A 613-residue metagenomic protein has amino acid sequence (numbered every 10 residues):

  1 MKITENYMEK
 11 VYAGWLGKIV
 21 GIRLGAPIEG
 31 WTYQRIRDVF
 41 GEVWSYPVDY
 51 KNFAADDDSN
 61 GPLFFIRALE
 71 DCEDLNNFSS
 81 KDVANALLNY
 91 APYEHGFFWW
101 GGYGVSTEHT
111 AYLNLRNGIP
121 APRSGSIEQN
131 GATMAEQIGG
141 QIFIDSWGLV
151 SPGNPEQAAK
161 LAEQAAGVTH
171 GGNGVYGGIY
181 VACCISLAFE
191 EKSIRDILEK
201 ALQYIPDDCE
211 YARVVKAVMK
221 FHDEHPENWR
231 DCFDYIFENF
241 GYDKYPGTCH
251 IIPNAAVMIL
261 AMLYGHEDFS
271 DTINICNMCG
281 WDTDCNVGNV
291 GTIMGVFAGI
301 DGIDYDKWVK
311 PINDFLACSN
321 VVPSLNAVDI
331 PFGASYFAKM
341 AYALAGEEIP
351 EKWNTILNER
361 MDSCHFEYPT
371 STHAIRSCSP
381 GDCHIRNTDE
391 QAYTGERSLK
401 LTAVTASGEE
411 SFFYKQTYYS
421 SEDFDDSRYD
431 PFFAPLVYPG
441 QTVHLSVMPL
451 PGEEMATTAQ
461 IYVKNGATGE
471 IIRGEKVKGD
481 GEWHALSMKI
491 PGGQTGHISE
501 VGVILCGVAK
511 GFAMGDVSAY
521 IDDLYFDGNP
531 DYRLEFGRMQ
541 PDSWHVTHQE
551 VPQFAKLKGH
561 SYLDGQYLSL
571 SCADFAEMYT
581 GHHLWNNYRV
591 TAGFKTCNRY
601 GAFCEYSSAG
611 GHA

Functional and structural regions predicted by a protein language model:
M1-I472, G496-S499, C506-G507, M514-Y532 (+2 more regions): Structured, active/binding-site neighborhoods that engage oxygen-rich ligands
A55, K476-H484, G493: Short proline/glycine- and polar residue-rich coil/turn motifs
I375, S379-D382, D527-Y588: Low-complexity, Ser/Thr/Pro/Gly-rich disordered linker/stalk regions
S427-P431, E470-G474, S487, D574-Y579: Short structured motifs
A434, L486-Q494: Beta-sandwich interaction modules
G440, S446, K478-S487, N586-Y588 (+1 more regions): Trp-centered recognition loops
E475-E482, K510-F512, H560-S561, A573 (+2 more regions): Extracytoplasmic
L570-A613: Secretory/extracellular carbohydrate-interaction modules and structurally similar beta-sandwich "look-alikes"
